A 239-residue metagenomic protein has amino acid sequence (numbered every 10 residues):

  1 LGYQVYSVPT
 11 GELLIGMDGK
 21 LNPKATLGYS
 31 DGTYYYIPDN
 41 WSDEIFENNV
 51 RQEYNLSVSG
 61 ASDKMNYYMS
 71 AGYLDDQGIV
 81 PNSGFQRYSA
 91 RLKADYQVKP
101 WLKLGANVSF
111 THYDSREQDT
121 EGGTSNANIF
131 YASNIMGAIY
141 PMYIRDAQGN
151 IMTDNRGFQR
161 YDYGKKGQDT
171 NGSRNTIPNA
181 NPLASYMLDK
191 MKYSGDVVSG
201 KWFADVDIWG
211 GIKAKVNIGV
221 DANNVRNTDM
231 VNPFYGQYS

Functional and structural regions predicted by a protein language model:
L1-P38, N48, I79-S83, S89 (+2 more regions): Surface-exposed loop/interface segments of Gram-negative outer-membrane beta-barrel transport/assembly proteins
E44-I45: C-terminal beta-signal and adjacent terminal beta-strands/loops of Gram-negative outer-membrane beta-barrel proteins
R51, S62-D63, K99, D207-W209: Outer-membrane beta-barrel channels and translocator barrels
N55-S59, S70, K93, K201-F203 (+1 more regions): Outer-membrane beta-barrel architecture
G60-K64, Y73: A generic beta-sheet turn/junction motif
K64, G78-I79: Short beta-strands and strand-coil junctions in structured, solvent-facing domains, enriched
A71-Q77: Transmembrane beta-strand segments that form the barrel wall of outer-membrane beta-barrel proteins
I212: An active-site-proximal structural segment forming one wall of the substrate-binding cleft that immediately precedes
